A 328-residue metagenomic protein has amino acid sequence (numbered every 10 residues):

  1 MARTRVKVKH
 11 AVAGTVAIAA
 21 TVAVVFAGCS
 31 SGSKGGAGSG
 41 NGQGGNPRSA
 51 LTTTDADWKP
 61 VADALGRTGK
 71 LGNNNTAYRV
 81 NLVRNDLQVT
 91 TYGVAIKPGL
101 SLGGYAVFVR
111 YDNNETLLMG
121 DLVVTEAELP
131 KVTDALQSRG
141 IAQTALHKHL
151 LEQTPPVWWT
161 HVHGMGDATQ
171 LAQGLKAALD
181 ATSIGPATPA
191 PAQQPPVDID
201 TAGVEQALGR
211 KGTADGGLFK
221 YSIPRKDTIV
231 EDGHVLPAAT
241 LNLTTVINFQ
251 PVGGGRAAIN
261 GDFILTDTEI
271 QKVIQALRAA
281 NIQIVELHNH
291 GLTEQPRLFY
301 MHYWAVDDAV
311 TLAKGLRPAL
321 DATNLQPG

Functional and structural regions predicted by a protein language model:
M1-V16: Bacterial N-terminal signal peptides that target proteins for export
V25-G28: C-terminal motif of bacterial Sec signal peptides marking the signal peptidase cleavage site
S30-G32: Bacterial signal peptide processing site
G40-G45, Y111-M119, V252-N260: Acidic/histidine-rich, surface-exposed loop or edge segments in extracytoplasmic proteins
G40-Q88, D180-P224, T228-G233, T323-G328: Intrinsic disorder/low-complexity detector
Q88-F108, Q143-L146, D227-G253, I284-L287: Intrinsic, low-complexity N-terminal interaction/targeting segments
K97-L100, T125-L151, A239-L241, D267-L292: Extended intrinsically disordered, low-complexity coil regions enriched in Ser, Thr, Gly, Ala and often Pro
V124-T144, Q153-D198, A305-P327: Hydrophobic, ordered structural segments
